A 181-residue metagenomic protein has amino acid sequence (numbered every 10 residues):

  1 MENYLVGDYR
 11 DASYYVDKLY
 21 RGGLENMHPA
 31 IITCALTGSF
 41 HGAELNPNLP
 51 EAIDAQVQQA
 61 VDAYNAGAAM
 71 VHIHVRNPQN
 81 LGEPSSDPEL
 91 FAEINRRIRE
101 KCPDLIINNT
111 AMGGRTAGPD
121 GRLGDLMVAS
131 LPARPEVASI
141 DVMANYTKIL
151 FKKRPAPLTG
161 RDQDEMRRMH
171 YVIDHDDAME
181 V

Functional and structural regions predicted by a protein language model:
G22-N48, V142, Y146, R154-R167: N-terminal small/glycine-rich loop or linker at the start of catalytic domains across soluble metabolic enzymes
G23-H28, Y64-N65, R99-C102, L126-E136 (+1 more regions): Acidic (Asp/Glu)-rich catalytic clusters
I32-L36, V71-I73, L105-A111, E136-I140: Hydrophobic faces of well-ordered beta-strands that scaffold small-molecule active sites in alpha/beta enzyme cores
C34, G82-N109: Alpha-helix-loop-beta-strand connector modules within alpha/beta enzyme cores
L36-Q58, A111-G121, H170-V172: Active-site mouth loops of central-metabolism enzymes
E44, A69-F91: Glycine-rich, proline-tolerant flexible connector loops at the mouths of alpha/beta enzymes
Q56, A63, H74, A138: Conserved, mostly hydrophobic/aromatic
T116, V128-V181: Conserved anion-binding
